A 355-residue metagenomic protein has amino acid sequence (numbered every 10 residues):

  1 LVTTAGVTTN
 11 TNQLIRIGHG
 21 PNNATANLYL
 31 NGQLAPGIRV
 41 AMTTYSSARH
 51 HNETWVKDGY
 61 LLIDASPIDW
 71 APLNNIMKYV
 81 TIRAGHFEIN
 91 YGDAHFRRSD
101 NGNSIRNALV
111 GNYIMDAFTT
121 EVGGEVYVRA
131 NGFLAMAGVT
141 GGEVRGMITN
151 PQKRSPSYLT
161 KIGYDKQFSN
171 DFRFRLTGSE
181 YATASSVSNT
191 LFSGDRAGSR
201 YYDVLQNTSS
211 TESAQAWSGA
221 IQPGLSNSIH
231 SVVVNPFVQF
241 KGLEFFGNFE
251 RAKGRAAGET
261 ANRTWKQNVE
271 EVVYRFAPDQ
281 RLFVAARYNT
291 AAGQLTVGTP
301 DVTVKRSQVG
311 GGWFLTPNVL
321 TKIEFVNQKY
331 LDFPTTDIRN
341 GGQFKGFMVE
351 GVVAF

Functional and structural regions predicted by a protein language model:
L1-A5, Q13-R145, P151-S185, V269-F276 (+3 more regions): Outer membrane beta-barrel
G6-T9, W217: Short glycine/proline-rich turn/loop motifs
L14-I15, Y60-I63, A71, F172-T183 (+1 more regions): Outer-membrane beta-barrel pore domains
